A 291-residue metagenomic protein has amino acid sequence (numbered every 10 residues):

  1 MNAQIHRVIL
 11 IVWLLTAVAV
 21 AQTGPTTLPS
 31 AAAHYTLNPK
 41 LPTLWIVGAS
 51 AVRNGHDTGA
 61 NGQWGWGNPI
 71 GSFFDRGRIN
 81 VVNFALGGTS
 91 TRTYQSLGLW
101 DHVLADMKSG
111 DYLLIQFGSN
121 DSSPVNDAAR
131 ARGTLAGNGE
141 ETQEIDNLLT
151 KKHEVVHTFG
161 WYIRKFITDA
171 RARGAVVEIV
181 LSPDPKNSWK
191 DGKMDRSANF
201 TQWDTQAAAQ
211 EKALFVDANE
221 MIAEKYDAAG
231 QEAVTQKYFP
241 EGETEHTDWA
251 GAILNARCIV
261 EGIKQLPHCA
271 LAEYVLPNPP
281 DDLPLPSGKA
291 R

Functional and structural regions predicted by a protein language model:
M1-I9: Bacterial N-terminal signal peptides that target proteins for export
I5, H102-W249, I253, R257-L276: Alpha-helical cap/lid subdomain in secreted, periplasmic, or secretory-pathway luminal O-acyl-processing enzymes
V8-A19: Bacterial N-terminal signal peptides
G24-A85, D101-L113, A129-N138: Serine-esterase "nucleophile elbow" of acetyl-processing enzymes
V52, L86-T91, N120: Short active-site-proximal "capping" loops at secondary-structure junctions
H56-A60, Y94-Q95, W189-D195: Short, solvent-exposed loop/turn segments at secondary-structure boundaries
S90-V103: Charged, often glycine-rich, active-site loop that binds/positions anionic groups
L276-A290: A short, charged, Gly/Pro-tolerant segment at domain boundaries
